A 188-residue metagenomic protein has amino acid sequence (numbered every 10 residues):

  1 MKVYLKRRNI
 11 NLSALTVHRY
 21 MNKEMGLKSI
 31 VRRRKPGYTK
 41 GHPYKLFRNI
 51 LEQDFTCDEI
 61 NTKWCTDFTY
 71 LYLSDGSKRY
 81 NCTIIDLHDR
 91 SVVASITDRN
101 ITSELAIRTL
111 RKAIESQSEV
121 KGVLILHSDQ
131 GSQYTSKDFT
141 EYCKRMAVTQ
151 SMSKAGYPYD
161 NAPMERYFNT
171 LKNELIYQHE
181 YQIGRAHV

Functional and structural regions predicted by a protein language model:
M1, V17, L51, D67 (+9 more regions): Mobile genetic element proteins and their domesticated derivatives, centered on retroelements and DNA transposons
M1-E59, Y157: Basic, flexible linker segments flanking DNA-binding modules in nucleic acid-interacting mobile-element proteins
Y4, Y20-K23, A113, D138 (+1 more regions): Alpha-helical structural signal in soluble globular domains
K40-H42, S128-Q130, S136-F139, M152-K172 (+1 more regions): RNase H-like two-metal-ion nuclease catalytic core shared by retroviral integrases and related mobile-element nucleases
Q53, C57-V93, R99: An active-site-proximal beta-strand-loop segment
S77, S95-E119: Active-site beta-loop-alpha junctions of metal-dependent nucleic acid enzymes, especially the RNase H-like/DDE
D89-S95, Q150-S153, Y177-Q178: Short small-residue beta-strand/loop micro-motif enriched in glycine and branched aliphatics
I176-H187: Short, charged, surface-exposed loops that flank catalytic or proteolytic processing sites
